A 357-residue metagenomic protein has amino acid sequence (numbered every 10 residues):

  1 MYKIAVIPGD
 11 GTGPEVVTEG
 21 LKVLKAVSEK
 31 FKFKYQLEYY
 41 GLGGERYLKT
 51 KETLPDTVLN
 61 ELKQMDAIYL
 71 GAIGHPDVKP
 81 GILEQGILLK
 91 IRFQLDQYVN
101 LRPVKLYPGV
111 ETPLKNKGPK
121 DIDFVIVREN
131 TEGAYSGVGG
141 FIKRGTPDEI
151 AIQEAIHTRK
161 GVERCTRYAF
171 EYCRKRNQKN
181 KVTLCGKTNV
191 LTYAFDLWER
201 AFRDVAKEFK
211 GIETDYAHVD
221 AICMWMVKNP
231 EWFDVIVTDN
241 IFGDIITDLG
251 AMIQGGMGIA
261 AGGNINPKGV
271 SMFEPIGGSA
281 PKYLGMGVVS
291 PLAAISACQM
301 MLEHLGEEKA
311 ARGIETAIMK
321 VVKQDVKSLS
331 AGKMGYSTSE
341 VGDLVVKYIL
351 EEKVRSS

Functional and structural regions predicted by a protein language model:
A5-K22, A26-S28, T146-D220: Glycine-rich phosphate/diphosphate-binding loop of Rossmann-like nucleotide-binding domains
D10-G13, D66, V127, A169 (+4 more regions): Buried hydrophobic positions in well-ordered alpha/beta secondary-structure cores of metabolic enzymes
G20, L24, F202, A294-L302 (+1 more regions): Buried hydrophobic packing segments
K32-Q36, R176-G186, F209-A217, E307-E315 (+2 more regions): Flexible, glycine/charged-enriched surface loops at secondary-structure junctions
Y39-Y47, A194-I236, N240-I245: Active-site rim loops that border cofactor/substrate pockets in soluble metabolic enzymes
G44-Y47, D56, M226-D325: Glycine-rich phosphate/nucleotide-binding loop
L48-I152, I241-G243: N-terminal glycine-rich phosphate/adenylate-binding segment common to multiple enzyme folds
M334-S357: Phosphate-binding loop/pocket of nucleotide- and phosphate-handling active sites
